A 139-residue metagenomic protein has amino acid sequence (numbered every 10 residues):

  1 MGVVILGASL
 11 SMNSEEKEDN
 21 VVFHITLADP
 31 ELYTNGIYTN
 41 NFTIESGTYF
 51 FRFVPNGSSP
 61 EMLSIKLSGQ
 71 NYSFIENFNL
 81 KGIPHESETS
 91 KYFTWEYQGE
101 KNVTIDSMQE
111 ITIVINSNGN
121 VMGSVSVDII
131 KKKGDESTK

Functional and structural regions predicted by a protein language model:
M1-K139: Acidic, Ser/Thr/Pro
